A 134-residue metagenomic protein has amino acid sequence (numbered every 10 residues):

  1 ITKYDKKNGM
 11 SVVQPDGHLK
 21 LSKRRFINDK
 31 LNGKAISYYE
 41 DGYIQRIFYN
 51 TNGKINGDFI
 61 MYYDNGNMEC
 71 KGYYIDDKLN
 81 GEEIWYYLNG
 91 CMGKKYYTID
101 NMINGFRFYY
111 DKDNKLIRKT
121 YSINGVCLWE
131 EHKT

Functional and structural regions predicted by a protein language model:
I1-T134: Glycine/tyrosine- and acidic-biased, solvent-exposed loop/turn segments at the edges of beta-strands
